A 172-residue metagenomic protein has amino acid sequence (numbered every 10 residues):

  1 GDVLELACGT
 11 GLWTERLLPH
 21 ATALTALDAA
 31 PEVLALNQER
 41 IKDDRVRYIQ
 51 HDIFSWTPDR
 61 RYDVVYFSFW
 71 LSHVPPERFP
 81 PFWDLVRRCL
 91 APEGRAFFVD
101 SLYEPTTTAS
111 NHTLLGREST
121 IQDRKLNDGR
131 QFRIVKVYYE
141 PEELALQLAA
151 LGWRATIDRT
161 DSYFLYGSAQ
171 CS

Functional and structural regions predicted by a protein language model:
G1-A7: Conserved class I S-adenosyl-L-methionine
T10-S55: Class I SAM-dependent methyltransferase SAM/SAH-binding core
Y66: A conserved beta-strand element that flanks and buttresses the S-adenosyl-L-methionine
F69-W70: Short catalytic micro-motifs in class I SAM-dependent methyltransferases
P75-P76: Helix-capping/helix-break motifs at membrane-protein junctions, especially on the cytosolic side just before or after
P80-P92: A short glycine-rich, Lys/Arg-flanked "PGG" loop and its adjoining helix->strand segment in the class I
V99-Q147: C-terminal alpha-helical "lid/dimerization" subdomain adjacent to the S-adenosyl-L-methionine
I134-Q170: Conserved Class I S-adenosyl-L-methionine
